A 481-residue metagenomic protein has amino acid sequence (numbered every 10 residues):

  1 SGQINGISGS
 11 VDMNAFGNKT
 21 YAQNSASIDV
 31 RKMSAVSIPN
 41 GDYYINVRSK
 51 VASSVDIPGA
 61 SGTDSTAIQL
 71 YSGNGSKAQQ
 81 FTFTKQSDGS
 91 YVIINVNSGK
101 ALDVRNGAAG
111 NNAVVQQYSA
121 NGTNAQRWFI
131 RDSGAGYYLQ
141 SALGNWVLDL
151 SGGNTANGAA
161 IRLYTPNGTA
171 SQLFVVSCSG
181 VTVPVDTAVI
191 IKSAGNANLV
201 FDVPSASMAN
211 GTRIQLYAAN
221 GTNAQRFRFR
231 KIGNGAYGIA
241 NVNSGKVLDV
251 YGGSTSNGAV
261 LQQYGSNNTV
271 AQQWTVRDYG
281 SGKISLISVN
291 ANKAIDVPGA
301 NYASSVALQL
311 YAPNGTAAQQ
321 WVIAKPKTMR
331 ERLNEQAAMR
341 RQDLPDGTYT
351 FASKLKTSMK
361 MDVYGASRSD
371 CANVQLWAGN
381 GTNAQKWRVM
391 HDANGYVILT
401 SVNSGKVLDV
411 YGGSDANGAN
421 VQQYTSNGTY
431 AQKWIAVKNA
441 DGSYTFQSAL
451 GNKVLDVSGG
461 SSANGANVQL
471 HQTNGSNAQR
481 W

Functional and structural regions predicted by a protein language model:
G2-S34: Low-complexity, Gly/Ser/Thr/Pro-rich intrinsically disordered linker/tail segments
N5, N14, S353, T425 (+1 more regions): Residue-level signal for threonine
N18, A22, Q116, I161-R162 (+15 more regions): Generic signature of intrinsically disordered, low-complexity, basic-rich segments and short cationic peptides
M33-T63, K77-A109, N124-T155, A170-N210 (+6 more regions): Extracellular glycan-recognition/adhesion modules and their associated mucin-like linkers
T66-S72, A113-S119, A160-L163, T212-A218 (+5 more regions): Aromatic-rich beta-strand patches that line glycan-recognition/binding surfaces of extracellular proteins
N74, K85, T165: Solvent-exposed, flexible loop/coil residues
